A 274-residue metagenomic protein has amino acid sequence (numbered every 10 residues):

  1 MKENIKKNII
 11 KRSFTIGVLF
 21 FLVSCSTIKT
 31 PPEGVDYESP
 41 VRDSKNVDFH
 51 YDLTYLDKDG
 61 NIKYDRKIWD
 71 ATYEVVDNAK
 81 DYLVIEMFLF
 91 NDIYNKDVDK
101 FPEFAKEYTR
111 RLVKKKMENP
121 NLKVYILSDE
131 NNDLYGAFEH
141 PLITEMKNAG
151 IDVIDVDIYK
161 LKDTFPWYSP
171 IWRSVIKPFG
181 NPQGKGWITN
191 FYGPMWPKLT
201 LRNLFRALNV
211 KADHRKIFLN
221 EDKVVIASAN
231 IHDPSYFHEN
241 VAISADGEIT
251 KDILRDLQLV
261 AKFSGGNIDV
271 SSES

Functional and structural regions predicted by a protein language model:
E3-F14: Bacterial N-terminal signal peptides that target proteins for export
C25-S274: Charged, low-complexity intrinsically disordered terminal segments
